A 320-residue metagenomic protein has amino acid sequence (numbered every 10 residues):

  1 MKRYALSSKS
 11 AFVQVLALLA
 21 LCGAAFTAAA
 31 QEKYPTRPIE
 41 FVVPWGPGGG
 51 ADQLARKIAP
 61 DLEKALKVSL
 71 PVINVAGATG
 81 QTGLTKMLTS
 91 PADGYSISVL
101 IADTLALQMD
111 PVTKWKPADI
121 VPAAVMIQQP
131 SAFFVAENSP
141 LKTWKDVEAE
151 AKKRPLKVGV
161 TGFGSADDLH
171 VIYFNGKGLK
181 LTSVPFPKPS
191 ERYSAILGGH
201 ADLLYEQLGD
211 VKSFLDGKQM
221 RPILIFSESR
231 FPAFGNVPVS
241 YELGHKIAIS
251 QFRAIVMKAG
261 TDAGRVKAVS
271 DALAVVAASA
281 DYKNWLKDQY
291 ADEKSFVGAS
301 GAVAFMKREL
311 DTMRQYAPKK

Functional and structural regions predicted by a protein language model:
M1-K9: N-terminal secretory signal peptides that target proteins for export/translocation
V13-A24: Bacterial N-terminal signal peptides
A30-D119, A166-D167, K177-D202, F214 (+2 more regions): N-terminal (or domain-start) structured segment
T36-P38, G176, A263-K320: An extracytoplasmic/periplasmic, membrane-proximal ligand-sensing/linker region
E40-V42, S98, K157-G159, L204 (+2 more regions): Short, well-ordered beta-strand segments
T82-G83, T143, E191-R192, D210 (+1 more regions): Short acidic active-site motifs
K86-Y95, Q108-E191, S240, S250-W285: Hinge/capping helix and adjacent helix->loop/strand transition within the periplasmic-binding protein
A102-V112, I172-G176, D202-N236: A ligand-binding cleft/hinge motif common to bilobed small-molecule-binding domains
